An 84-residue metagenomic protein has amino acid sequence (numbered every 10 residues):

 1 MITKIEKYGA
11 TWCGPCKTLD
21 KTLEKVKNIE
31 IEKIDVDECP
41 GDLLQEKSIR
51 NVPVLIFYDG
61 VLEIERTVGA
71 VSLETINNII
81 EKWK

Functional and structural regions predicted by a protein language model:
M1-K27: Local sequence-structure signature of Cys/Sec-based thiol-disulfide redox active-site neighborhoods
I5-E6, I31, L55: Hydrophobic beta-strand anchors of alpha/beta hydrolase catalytic cores
G14, E38-C39, V71-E74: Short alpha-helical
K21, E46-K47: Chalcogenol-based redox active-site neighborhoods
I29-D35, S48, L73-E74: Domain-level signature for proteins that mediate thiol-based redox and metal-cofactor handling
V36-L44: Structural microenvironment flanking redox-active thiols in thiol-disulfide oxidoreductases
K47-Y58: Structural micro-motif
I56-K84: Non-catalytic, surface beta->alpha helical segment in thiol-disulfide oxidoreductase systems
